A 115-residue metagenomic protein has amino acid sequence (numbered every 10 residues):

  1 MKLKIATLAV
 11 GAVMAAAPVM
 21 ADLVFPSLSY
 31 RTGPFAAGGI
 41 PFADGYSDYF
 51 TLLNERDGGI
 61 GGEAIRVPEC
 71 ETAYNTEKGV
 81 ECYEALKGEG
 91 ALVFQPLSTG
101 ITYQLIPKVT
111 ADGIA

Functional and structural regions predicted by a protein language model:
M1, A21-D22: Absolute protein N-terminus
M1-L8: Bacterial N-terminal signal peptides that target proteins for export
A15-M20: N-terminal signal peptide c-region/cleavage motif recognized by signal peptidases
V24, A37-D44, R56-A115: Beta-alpha junction/loop-to-helix N-cap segments that form part of ligand/metal-binding clefts
P26-P34: Acidic/histidine-rich, surface-exposed loop or edge segments in extracytoplasmic proteins
Y49-N54: A short alpha-helix/helix-coil micro-patch that ends at or immediately precedes a cysteine
